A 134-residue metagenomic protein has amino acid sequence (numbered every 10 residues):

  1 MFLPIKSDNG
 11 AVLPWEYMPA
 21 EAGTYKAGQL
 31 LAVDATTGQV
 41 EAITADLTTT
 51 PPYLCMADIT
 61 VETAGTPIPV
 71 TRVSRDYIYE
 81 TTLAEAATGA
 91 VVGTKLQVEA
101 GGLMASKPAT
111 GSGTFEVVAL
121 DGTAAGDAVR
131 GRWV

Functional and structural regions predicted by a protein language model:
M1-V134: Surface-exposed, low-hydrophobicity beta-strand/loop segments enriched in small/polar/acidic residues
